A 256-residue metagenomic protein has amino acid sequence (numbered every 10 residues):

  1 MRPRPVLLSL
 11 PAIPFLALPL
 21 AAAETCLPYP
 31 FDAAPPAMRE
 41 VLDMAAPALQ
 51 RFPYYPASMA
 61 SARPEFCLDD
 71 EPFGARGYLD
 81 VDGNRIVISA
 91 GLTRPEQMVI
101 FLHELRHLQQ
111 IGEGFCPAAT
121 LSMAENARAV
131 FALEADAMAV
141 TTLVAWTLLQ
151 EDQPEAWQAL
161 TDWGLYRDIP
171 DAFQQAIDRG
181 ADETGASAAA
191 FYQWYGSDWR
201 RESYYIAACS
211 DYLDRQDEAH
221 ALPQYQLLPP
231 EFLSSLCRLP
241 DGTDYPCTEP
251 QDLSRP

Functional and structural regions predicted by a protein language model:
M1-L10: Bacterial N-terminal signal peptides that target proteins for export
S9-P19: Bacterial N-terminal signal peptides
E24-N84, T93: Auxiliary, metal-adjacent structural segments of Zn-dependent hydrolase domains
I86-F101: Short pre-active-site segment immediately N-terminal to the catalytic Zn-binding motif
V99-G112: Active-site recognition of the HExxH zinc-binding catalytic motif
I111-A127: Substrate-binding clefts and substrate-entry loops adjacent to catalytic sites of polymer-processing enzymes acting on
M123-Q158, G164: Post-HExxH zinc-binding segment in Zn-dependent metallohydrolases
F173-P256: Pan-zinc metallopeptidase signature
